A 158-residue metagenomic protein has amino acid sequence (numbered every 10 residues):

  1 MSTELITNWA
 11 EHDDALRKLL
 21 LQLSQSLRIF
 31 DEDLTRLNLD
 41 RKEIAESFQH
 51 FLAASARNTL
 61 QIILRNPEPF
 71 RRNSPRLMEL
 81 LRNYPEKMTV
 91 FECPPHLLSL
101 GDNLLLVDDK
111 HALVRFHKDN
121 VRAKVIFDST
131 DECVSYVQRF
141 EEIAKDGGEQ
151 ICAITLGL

Functional and structural regions predicted by a protein language model:
M1-R28, E32-L158: PLD/PLD-like phosphodiesterase catalytic module centered on the HKD motif
